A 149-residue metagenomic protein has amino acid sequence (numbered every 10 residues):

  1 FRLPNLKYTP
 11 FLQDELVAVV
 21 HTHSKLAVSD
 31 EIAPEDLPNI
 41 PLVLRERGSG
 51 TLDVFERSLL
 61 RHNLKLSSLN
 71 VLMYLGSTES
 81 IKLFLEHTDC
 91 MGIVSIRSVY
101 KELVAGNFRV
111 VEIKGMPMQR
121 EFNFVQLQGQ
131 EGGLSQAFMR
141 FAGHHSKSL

Functional and structural regions predicted by a protein language model:
F1, T22, I96-S98: Short secondary-structure boundary segments
F1-L16, V20, R109: Short beta-strand-centered segments that line the small-molecule binding cleft or hinge of alpha/beta clamshell
K7-P10, A33-E35, N63, Y100 (+1 more regions): Short secondary-structure boundary/capping segments
T9, E35, K82-L83, Q136: Alpha-helical segments flanking ligand/cofactor-binding loops in enzyme cores
H21, R45-E46, V94-S95: Thr-Gly-centered strand-to-loop micro-motif
P41-N63, G132-G133, L149: Secondary-structure junction motif
E56-L60, L64-R109: Hydrophobic hinge/microswitch elements
V111-L149: A late-sequence structural motif
